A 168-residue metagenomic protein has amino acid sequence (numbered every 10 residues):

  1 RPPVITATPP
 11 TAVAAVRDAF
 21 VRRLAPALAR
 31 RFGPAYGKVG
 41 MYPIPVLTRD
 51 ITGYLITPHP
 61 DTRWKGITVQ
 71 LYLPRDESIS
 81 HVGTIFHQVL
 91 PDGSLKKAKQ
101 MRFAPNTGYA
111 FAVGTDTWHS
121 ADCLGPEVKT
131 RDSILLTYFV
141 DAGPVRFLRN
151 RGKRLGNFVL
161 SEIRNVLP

Functional and structural regions predicted by a protein language model:
R1-A27: Non-heme Fe(II)/2-oxoglutarate
A27-L136, V140-R149: Catalytic core of non-heme Fe(II) oxygenases with the double-stranded beta-helix
P144-P168: Membrane-proximal basic amphipathic "stem/tether" segments
